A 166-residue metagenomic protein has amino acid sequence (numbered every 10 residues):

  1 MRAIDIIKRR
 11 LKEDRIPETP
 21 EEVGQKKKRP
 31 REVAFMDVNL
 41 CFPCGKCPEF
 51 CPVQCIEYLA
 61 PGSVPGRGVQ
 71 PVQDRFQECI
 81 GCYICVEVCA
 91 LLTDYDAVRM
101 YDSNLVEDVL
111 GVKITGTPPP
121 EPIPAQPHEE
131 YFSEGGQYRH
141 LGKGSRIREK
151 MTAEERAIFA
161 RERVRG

Functional and structural regions predicted by a protein language model:
M1-R29, G66-G166: Flanking helices and flexible, charged tails adjoining ferredoxin-like Fe-S electron-transfer domains in multi-subunit
K28-R31, F35-N39: Short, charged surface segments at domain edges that flank catalytic/cofactor-binding sites
D37-C41, V53, F76: Aromatic-flanked redox-active Cys/Sec active sites in thiol-based oxidoreductases, especially the WC-centered
C41-C47: Acidic, low-complexity mobile loops and tails
G45, Q54-C55, Y83, D96: Glycine-centered, phosphate/nucleic-acid-interacting loop/turn motifs that mediate DNA/RNA or nucleotide
K46, I56-Y58, V72-Q73: Secondary-structure-rich domain cores
F50-C51, C89: Cysteine-centered loop/knuckle micro-motif
V53-P65: Short recognition patches in nucleic-acid-associated and regulatory proteins
